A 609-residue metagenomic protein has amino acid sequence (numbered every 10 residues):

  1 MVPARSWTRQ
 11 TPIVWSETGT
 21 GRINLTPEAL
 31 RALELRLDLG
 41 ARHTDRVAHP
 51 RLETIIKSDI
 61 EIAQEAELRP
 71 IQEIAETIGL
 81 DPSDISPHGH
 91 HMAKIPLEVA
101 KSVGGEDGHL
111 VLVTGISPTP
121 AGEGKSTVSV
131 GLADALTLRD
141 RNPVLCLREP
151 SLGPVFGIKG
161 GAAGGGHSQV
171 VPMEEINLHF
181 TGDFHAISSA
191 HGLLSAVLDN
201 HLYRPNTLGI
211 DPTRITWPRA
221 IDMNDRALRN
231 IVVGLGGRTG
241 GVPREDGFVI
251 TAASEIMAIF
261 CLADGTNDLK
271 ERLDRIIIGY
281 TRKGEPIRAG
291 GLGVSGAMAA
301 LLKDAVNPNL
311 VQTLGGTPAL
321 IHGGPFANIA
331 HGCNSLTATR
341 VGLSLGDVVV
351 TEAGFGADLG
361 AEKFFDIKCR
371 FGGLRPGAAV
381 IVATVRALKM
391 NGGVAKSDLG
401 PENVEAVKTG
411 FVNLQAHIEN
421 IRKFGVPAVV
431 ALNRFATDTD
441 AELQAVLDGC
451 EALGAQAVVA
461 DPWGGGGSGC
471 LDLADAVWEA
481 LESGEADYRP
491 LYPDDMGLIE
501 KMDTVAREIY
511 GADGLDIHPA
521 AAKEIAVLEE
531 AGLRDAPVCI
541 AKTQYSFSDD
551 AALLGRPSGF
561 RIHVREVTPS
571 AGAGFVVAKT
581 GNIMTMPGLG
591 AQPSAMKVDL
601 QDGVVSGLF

Functional and structural regions predicted by a protein language model:
V2, P12-W15, G21-F609: Flexible phosphate-sensing "switch/lid" loops adjacent to ATP/NTP-binding sites across phosphate-transfer
